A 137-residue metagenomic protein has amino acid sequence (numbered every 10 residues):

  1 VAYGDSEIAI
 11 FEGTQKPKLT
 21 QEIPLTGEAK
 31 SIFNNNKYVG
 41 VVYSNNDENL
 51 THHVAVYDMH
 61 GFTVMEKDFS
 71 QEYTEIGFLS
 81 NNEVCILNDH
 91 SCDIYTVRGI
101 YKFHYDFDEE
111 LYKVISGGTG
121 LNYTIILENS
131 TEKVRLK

Functional and structural regions predicted by a protein language model:
V1, V39, E83-V84, L121-T124: Hydrophobic beta-strand positions that form the internal "hydrophobic ladder" of WD40/Gbeta-like beta-propeller blades
Y3, V42-N45, N88, I125-E128: Recurrent small/Gly-Pro-centered beta-turn motifs in extracellular repeat architectures
G4-S6, P17-Y38, V42: Extracytoplasmic beta-rich ectodomain segments of secreted or membrane-anchored proteins
D5-F11, E48-A55, H90-T96, S130-K137: Structural motif
P17-I23, F62-D68, I100-D106: A short beta-strand motif characteristic of beta-propeller blades
P24-N36, F69-N81, E109-N122: Repeated scaffold domains used in trafficking and secretory/extracellular systems, primarily beta-propellers
V97-S130: Extracytoplasmic electrostatic interaction patches
